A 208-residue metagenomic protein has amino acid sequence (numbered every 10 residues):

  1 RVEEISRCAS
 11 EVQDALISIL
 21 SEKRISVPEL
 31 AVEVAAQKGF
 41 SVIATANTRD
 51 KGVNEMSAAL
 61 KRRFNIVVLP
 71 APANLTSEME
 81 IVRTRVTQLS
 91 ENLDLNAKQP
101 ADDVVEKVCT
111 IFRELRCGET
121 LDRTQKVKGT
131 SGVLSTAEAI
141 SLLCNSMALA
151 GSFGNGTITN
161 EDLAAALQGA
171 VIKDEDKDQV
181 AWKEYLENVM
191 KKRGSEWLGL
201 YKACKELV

Functional and structural regions predicted by a protein language model:
R1-A15, L20-D94, A148-L149: Canonical AAA+ ATPase core
V2, K128-T136: Short, charged/polar micro-motifs that form catalytic or ligand-binding hotspots
S6, S146, K191-G194: Generic low-polarity alpha-helical segments
D14, D102, E106, A137-C144 (+1 more regions): Non-catalytic, well-ordered alpha-helical scaffold segments
I19, I111, A165-A166: Short acidic/histidine-centered micro-motifs embedded in hydrophobic/aromatic stretches that mark compact functional
K51-E55, I66-V127, S131, S152-G156 (+1 more regions): Conserved C-terminal "switch" segment of AAA+ ATPases
E114-L121, T136, I140-N160, G169-D176: AAA+ ATPase "lid" subdomain C-terminal helix
G151-V208: C-terminal engagement/docking regions of AAA+ P-loop ATPases
